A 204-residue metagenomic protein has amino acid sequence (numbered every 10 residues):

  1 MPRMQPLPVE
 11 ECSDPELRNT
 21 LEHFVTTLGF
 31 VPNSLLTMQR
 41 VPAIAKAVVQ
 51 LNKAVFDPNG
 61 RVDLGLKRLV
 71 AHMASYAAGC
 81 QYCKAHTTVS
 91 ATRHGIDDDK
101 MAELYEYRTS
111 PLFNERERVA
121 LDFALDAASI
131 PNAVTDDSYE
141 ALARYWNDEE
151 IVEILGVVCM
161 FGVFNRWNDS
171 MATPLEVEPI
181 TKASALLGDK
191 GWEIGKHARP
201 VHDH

Functional and structural regions predicted by a protein language model:
M1-H204: Hydrophobic alpha-helical segments
